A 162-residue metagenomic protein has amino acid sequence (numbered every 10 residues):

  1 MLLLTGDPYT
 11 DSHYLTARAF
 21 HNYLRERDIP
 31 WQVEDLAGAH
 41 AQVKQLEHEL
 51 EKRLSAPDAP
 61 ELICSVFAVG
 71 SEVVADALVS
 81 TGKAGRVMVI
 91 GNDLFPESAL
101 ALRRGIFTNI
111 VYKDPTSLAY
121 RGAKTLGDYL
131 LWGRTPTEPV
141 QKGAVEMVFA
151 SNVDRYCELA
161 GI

Functional and structural regions predicted by a protein language model:
L2, Q32-E34, M88-I90, E146: A structural signal for isolated positions on well-ordered beta-strands in alpha/beta enzyme cores
L2-L4, C64: Short hydrophobic segments within beta-strands
L4, P8, D114-I162: Hinge/cleft segment of the Venus flytrap/periplasmic-binding protein
T5-A19: Extracytoplasmic ligand-binding site segments that recognize negatively charged/polar headgroups
D11-S12, Q45, L118: Secondary-structure boundary/capping motif
F20, D35-A99: Hydrophobic alpha-helical
H21-I29: Short helix-loop-beta junction
D76-Y112, T116, D128-L131, T135: Exported/periplasmic ABC-transporter solute-binding proteins
